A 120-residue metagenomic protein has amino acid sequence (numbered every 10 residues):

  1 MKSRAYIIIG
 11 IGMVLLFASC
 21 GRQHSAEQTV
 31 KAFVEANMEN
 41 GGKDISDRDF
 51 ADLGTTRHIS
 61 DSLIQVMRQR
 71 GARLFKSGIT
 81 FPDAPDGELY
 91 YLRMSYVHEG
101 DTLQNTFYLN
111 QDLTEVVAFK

Functional and structural regions predicted by a protein language model:
M1-C20: Sec-dependent bacterial lipoprotein signal peptides
C20-K120: Cystatin/cathelin-like cysteine-protease inhibitor module
